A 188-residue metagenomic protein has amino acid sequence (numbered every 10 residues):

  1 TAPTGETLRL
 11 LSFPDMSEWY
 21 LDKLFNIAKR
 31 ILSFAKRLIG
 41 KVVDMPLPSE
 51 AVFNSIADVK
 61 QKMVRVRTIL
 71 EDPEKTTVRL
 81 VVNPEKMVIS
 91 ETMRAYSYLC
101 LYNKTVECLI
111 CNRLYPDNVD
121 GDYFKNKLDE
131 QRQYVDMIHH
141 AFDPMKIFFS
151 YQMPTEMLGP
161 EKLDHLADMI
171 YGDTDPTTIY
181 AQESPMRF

Functional and structural regions predicted by a protein language model:
T1-P73: Switch- and interface-adjacent substructures of P-loop NTPase systems
I39-V42, P46-E50, K60-F188: C-terminal lobe/tail of nucleotide-utilizing enzymes
